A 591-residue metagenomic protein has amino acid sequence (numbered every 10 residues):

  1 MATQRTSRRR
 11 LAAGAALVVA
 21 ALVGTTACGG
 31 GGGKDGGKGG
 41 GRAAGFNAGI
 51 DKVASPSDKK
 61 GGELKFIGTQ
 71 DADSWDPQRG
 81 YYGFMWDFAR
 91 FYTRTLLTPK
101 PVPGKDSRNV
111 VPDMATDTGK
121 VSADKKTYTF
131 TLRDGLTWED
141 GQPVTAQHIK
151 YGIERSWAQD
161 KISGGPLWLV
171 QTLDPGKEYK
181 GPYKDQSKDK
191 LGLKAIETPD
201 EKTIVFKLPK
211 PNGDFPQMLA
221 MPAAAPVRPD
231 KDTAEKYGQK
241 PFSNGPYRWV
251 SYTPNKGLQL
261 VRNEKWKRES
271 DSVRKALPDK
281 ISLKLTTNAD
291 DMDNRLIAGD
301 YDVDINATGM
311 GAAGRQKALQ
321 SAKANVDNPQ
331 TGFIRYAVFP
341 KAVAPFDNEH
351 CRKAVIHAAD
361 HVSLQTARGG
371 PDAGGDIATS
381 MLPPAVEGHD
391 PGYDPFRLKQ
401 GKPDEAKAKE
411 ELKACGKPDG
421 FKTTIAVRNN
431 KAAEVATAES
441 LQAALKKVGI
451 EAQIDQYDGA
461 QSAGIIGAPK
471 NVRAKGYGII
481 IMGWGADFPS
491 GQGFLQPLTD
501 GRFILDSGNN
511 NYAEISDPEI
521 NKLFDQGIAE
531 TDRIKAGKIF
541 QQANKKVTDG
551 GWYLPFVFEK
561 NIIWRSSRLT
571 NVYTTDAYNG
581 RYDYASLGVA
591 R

Functional and structural regions predicted by a protein language model:
K52, E197, G401, Q453-G464 (+3 more regions): Extracytoplasmic/peripheral linker and loop segments enriched in polar/acidic and small residues with frequent Thr/Pro
K65-A123, F242: N-terminal lobe/hinge region of extracytoplasmic solute-binding protein
D76, A342, F346-E387, A436-T437 (+1 more regions): Periplasmic-binding protein-like
P101-K105, K177-P182, S187-K190, K207-A276 (+1 more regions): Gly/Pro-rich hinge or "lid" segments in bacterial periplasmic/extracellular proteins
T131, P143, H148-K150, R155-V227 (+1 more regions): Surface-exposed binding/hinge segments that line and control ligand-binding clefts or catalytic entry sites
D230-P241, W266-K317, E451: Ligand-site clamp/hinge motif
Y247, D372-A414, N429-A436: Structural transition elements
I563-R591: Long beta-strand-rich cores associated with HINT superfamily self-processing modules
